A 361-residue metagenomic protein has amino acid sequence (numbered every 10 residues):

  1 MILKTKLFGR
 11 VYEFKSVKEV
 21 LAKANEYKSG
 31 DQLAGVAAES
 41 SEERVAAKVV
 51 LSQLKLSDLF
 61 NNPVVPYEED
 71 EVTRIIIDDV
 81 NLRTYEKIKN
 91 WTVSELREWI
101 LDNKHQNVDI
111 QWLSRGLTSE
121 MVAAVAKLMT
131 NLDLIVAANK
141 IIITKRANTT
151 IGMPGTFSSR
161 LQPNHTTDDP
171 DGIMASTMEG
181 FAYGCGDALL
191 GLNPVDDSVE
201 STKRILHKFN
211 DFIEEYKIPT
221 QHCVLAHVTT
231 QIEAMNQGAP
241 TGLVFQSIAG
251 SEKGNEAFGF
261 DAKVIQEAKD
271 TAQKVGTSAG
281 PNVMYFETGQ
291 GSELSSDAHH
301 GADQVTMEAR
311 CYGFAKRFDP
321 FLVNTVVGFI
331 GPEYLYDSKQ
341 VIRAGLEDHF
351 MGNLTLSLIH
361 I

Functional and structural regions predicted by a protein language model:
M1-I142: Long, compositionally biased, glycine/small-hydrophobic-enriched stretches that function as flexible linkers, tethers
V36, A46, D171-D187, I232-T355: Alpha/beta enzyme core
E69-V72, I141-H165, V283-S296, G328-I330: N-terminal small/glycine-rich loop or linker at the start of catalytic domains across soluble metabolic enzymes
A138-A147, D196-F209, N255-A268: Active-site-adjacent beta->alpha loops and helix N-cap segments on the catalytic face of soluble alpha/beta enzymes
L161-P163, L192, H222-A226, S247-I248 (+2 more regions): A cross-domain feature marking catalytic cores of carbohydrate-active enzymes and several ubiquitous metabolic/repair
L189-L206, V327-Y336: Glycine-rich, proline-tolerant flexible connector loops at the mouths of alpha/beta enzymes
D211-V224: A glycine-rich helix N-cap at a beta->alpha junction
I359-I361: Conserved small/polar residues in nucleotide/adenosyl-binding loops
